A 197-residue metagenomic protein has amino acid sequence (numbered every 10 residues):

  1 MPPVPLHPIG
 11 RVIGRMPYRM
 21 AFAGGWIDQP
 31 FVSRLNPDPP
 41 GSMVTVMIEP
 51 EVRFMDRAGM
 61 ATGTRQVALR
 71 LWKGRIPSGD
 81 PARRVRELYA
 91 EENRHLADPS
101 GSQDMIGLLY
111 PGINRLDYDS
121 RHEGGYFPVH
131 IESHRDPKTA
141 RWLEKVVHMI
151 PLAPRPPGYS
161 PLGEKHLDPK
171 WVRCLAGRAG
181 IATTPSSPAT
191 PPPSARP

Functional and structural regions predicted by a protein language model:
M1-A23, I27-T62, L69-P99, Q103-P197: C-terminal nucleotide
